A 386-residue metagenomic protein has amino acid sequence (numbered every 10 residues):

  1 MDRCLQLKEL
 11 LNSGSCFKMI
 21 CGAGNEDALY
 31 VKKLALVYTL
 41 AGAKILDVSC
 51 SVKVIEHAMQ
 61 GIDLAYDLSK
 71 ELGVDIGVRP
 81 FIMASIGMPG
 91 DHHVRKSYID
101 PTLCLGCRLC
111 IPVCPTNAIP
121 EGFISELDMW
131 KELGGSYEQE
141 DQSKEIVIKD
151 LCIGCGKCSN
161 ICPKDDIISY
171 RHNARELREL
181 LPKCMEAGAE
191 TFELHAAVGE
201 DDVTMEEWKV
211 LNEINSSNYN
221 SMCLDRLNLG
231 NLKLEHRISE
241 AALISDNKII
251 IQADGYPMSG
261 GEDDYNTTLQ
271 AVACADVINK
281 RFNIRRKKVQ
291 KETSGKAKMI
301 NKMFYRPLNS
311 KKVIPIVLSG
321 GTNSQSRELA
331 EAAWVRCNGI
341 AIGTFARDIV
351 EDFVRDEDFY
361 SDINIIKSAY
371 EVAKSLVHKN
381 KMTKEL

Functional and structural regions predicted by a protein language model:
M1-C21, K70-R79, K384-L386: N-terminal amphipathic alpha-helix/helix-capping segment at the start of soluble metabolic enzymes
D2-Q6, V31-K32, S51-V74: Glycine-rich, positively charged N-terminal anion/phosphate-binding segment
K8, K296, G343-L386: Extended, intrinsically disordered, low-complexity segments
G14-Y30, I86-L105, Q142-K144, D150-I153 (+1 more regions): Active-site mouth loops of central-metabolism enzymes
C21, Y30-K32, G42-K44, C50 (+4 more regions): Conserved mixed alpha/beta catalytic, RNA-binding, or beta-rich assembly cores of soluble enzyme, regulatory
Y38, A58, F192: Conserved, mostly hydrophobic/aromatic
S69-S97, D128, G135: Glycine-rich, aromatic-flanked loop segments that form ligand/cofactor-binding clefts across common enzyme folds
L109-E140, K157-N173: Iron-sulfur cluster-binding cysteine motifs and their immediate structural context in ferredoxin-like electron-transfer
